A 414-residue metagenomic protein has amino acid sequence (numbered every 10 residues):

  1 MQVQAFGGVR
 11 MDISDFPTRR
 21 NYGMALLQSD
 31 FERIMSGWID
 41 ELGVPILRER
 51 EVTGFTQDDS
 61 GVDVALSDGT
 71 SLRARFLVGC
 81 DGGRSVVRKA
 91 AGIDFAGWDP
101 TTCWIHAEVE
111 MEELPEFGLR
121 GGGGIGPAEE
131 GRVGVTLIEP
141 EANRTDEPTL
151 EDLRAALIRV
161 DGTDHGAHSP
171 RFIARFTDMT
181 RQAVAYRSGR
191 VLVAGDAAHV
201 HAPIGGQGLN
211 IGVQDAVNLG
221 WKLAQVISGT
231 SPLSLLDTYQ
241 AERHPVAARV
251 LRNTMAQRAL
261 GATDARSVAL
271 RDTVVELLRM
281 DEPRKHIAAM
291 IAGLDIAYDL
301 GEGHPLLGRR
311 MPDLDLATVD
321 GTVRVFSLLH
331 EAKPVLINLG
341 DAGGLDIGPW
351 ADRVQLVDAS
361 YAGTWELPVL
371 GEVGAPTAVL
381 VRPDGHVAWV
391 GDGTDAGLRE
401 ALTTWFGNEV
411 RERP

Functional and structural regions predicted by a protein language model:
M1-E282: Core Rossmann-like FAD-binding/catalytic domain of the broad FAD-dependent monooxygenase superfamily
Q2-R19, R33-L42, Q225-P414: Helical substrate-recognition/capping region of FAD-dependent monooxygenase/halogenase enzymes
